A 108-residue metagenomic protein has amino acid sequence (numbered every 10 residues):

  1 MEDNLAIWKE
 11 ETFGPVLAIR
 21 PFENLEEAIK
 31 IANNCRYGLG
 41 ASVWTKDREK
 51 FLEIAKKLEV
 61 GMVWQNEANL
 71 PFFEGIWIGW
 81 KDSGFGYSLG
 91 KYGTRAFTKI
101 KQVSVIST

Functional and structural regions predicted by a protein language model:
M1-T108: Conserved C-terminal structural/oligomerization subdomain of aldehyde/semialdehyde dehydrogenase
